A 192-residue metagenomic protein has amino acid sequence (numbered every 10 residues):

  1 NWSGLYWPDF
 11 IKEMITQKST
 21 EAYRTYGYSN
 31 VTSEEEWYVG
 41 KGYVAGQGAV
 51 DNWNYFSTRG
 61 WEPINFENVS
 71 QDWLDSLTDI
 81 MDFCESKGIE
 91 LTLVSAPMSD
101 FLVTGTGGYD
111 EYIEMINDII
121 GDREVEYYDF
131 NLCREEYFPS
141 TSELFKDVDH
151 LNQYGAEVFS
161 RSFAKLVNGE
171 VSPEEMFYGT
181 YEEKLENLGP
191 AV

Functional and structural regions predicted by a protein language model:
N1-S86, Y178-V192: Secreted/periplasmic serine-hydrolase-like ester/acetyl group-modifying domain
W53-S57, E90-V94, E136-S140: Short amphipathic alpha-helical segments, especially helix-boundary/capping motifs
W61-P63, A96-V103, S140-K146: Short, local alpha-helical segments
E67-W73, F101-Y109: Acidic-and-aromatic substrate-binding clefts and catalytic sites of carbohydrate-active enzymes
M81-G105: Active-site segments of SGNH/GDSL-like serine hydrolases that catalyze O-acetyl group transfer/hydrolysis on lipids
G105-V192: C-terminal regions of proteins
